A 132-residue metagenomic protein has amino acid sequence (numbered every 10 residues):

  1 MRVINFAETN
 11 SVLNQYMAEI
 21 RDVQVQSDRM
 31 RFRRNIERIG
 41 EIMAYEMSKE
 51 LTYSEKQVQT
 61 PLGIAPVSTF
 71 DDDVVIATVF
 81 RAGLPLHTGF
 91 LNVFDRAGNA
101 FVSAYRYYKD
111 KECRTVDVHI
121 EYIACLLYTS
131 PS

Functional and structural regions predicted by a protein language model:
M1-D71: Active-site-facing substrate-recognition patch
D73-T78: Short glycine-rich phosphate-binding loop at a beta-alpha junction
L84-L127: Short, glycine/charge-rich flexible loops or terminal/linker lids adjacent to PRPP-binding catalytic cores
Y128-S132: Conserved small/polar residues in nucleotide/adenosyl-binding loops
